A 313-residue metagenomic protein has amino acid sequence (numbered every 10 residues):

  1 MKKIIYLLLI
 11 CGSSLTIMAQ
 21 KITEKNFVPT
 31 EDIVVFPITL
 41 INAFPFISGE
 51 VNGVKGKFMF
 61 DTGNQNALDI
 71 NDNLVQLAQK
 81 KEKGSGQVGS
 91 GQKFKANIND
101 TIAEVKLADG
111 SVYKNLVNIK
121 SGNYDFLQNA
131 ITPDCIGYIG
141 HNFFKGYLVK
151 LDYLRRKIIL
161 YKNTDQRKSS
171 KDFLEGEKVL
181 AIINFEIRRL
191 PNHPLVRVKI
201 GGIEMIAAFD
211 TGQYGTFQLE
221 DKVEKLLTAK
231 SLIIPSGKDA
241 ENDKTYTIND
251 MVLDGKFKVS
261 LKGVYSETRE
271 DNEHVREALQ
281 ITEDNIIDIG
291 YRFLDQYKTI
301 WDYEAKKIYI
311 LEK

Functional and structural regions predicted by a protein language model:
M1-E24: Bacterial Sec-dependent N-terminal signal peptides
M18-K313: Pepsin/retropepsin-fold aspartyl endopeptidases
